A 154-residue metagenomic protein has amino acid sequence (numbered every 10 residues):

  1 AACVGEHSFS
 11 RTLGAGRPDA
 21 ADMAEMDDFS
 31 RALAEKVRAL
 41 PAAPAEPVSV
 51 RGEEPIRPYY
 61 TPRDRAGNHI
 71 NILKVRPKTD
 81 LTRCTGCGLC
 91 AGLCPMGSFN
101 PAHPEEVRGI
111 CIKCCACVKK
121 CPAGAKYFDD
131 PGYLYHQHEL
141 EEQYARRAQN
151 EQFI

Functional and structural regions predicted by a protein language model:
A1-H69, D129-P131, H136, E142-I154: FMN-binding flavodoxin-like domain, especially the glycine-rich phosphate-binding loop
V4, V37, V48-V50, V75 (+3 more regions): Extended aliphatic helical segments
G14, L81-T82, R108-G109, L140-E141: Conserved short-loop catalytic and cofactor-binding motifs
P55-M96: Acidic, Ser/Thr-rich low-complexity intrinsically disordered segments
T79, T85, L89-E106, I110-I112 (+1 more regions): Iron-sulfur cluster-binding cysteine motifs and their immediate structural context in ferredoxin-like electron-transfer
C114-C117, E141-A145: Short amphipathic alpha-helical patches
